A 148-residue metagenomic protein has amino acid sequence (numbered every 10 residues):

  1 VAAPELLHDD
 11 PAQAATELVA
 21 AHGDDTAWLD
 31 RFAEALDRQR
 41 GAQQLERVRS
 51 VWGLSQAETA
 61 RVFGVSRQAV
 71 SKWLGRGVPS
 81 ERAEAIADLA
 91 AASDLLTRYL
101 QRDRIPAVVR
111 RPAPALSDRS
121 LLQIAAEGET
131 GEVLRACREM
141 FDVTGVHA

Functional and structural regions predicted by a protein language model:
V1-A148: Non-transmembrane "mature" sequence context
